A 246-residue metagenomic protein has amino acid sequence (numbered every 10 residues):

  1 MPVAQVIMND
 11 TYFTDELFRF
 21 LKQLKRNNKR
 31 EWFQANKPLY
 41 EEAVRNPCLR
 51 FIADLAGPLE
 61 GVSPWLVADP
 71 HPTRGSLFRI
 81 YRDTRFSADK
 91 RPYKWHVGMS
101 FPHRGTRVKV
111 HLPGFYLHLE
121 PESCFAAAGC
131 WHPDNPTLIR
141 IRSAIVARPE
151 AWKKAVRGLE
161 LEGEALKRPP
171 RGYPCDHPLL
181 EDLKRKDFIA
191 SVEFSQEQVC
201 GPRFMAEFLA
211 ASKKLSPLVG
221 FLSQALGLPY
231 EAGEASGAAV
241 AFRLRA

Functional and structural regions predicted by a protein language model:
P2-R26, P47, I52, A56-L59 (+4 more regions): Long, solvent-exposed, polar/charged low-complexity segments
R19-F20, N36-L39, A127, R140-I141 (+2 more regions): Short, hydrophobic/aromatic alpha-helical segments in well-folded domains
K22-I80: Active-site acidic/histidine clusters and adjacent loop/turn architecture that either coordinate catalytic ions
F33, P121-E122, V192-E193: Residues forming anionic-ligand binding surfaces in small-molecule and nucleic-acid pockets of primarily soluble enzymes
K37-Y40, V44, C130, I141-I145 (+1 more regions): Short histidine-centered catalytic/ligand-binding loop motif
G61-Y93, G163-R171: A short, surface-exposed loop/turn module that caps and links secondary-structure elements
Y81-V146: Aromatic- and glycine-enriched beta-alpha-beta binding-site module
L119-C175, L179-L180: Compact, glycine/acidic-enriched structural inserts
